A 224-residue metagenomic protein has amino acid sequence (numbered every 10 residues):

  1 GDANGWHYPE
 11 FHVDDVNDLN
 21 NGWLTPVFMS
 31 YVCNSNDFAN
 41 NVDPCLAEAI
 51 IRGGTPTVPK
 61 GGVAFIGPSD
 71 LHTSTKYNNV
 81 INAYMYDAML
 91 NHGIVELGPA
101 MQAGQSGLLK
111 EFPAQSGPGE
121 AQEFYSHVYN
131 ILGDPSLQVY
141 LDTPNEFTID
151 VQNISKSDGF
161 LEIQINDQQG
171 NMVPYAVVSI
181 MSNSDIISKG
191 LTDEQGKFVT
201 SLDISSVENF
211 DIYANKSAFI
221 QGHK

Functional and structural regions predicted by a protein language model:
G1-P44, I51-G54: Catalytic-core segments of thiol-dependent peptidases
D2-G5, C33-N36, D70-T73, P144 (+3 more regions): Short, glycine-/Ser/Thr-/acidic-enriched flexible segments
Y31-V32, N36-T143: Active-site-proximal C-terminal subdomain of hydrolase catalytic domains
N145-E146, S184, S206-K224: A short, solvent-exposed loop/turn motif at the edges and junctions of modular extracellular/periplasmic domains
N153-D158: Short, solvent-exposed loop/linker segments at the N-terminal edge of repeated beta-sheet extracellular domains
G159-F160, Q169-N183: Short, ordered, surface-exposed loop/turn motifs in non-cytosolic proteins
D185-F198: Short, acidic Ser/Thr/Gly-rich low-complexity loop/linker segments typical of extracellular and cell-surface proteins
F198-S206: Short, hydrophobic beta-strand segments
